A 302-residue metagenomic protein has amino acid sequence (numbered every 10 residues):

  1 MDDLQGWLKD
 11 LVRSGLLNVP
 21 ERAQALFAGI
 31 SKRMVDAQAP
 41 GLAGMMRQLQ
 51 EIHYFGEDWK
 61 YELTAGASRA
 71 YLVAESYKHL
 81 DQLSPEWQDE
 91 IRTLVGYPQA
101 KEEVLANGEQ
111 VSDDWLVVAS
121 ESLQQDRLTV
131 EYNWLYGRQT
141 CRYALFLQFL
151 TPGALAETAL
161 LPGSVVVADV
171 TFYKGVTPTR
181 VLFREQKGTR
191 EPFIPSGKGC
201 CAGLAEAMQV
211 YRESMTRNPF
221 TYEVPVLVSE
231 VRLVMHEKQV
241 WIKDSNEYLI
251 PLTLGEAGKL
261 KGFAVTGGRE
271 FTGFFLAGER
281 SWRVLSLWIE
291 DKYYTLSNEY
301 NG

Functional and structural regions predicted by a protein language model:
M1-G302: Long, low-complexity, compositionally biased intrinsically disordered regions
